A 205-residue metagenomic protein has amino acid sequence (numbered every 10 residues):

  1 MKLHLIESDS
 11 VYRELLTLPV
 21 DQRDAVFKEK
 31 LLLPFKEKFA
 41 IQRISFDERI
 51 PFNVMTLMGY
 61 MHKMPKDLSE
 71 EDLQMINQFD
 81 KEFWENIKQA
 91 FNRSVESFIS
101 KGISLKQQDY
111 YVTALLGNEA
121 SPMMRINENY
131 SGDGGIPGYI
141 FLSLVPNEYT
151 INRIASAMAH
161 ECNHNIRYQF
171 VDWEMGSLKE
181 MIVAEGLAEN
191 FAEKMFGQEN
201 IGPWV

Functional and structural regions predicted by a protein language model:
M1-E85: N-terminal low-structure segments adjacent to metalloprotease catalytic domains across cellular compartments
K2-H4, L178-V205: Post-HExxH zinc-binding segment in Zn-dependent metallohydrolases
L73-I136: Auxiliary, metal-adjacent structural segments of Zn-dependent hydrolase domains
D109-Y110, R153-A155, I182: Alpha-helical scaffolds flanking conserved acidic
L142-A157: Short pre-active-site segment immediately N-terminal to the catalytic Zn-binding motif
Y149-I151, N163, K179: Charged, well-structured binding/catalytic surfaces in domain cores that contact anionic ligands
S156-Q169, E189: Active-site recognition of the HExxH zinc-binding catalytic motif
D172-E174: Membrane-interface helix caps and helix-loop-helix hairpins in membrane proteins
